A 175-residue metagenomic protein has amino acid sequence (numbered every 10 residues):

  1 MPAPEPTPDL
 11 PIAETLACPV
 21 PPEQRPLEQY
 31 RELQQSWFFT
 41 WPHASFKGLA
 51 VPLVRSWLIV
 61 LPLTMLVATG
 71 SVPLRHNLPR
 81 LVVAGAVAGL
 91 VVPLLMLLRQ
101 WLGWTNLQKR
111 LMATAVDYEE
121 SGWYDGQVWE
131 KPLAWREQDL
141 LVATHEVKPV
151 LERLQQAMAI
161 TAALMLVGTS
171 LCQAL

Functional and structural regions predicted by a protein language model:
M1-D9: Long, low-complexity intrinsically disordered regions enriched in Ser/Thr, Asp/Glu, Pro/Gly
A13-F38, Q100-H145: Membrane-proximal soluble regions of multi-pass membrane proteins
A17-S71: Cytosolic-side membrane-entry/anchor segment at the start of a transmembrane helix
F38-L49, V128-W129, A134-A174: Helix-rich interaction surfaces within compact, conserved domain-sized segments that mediate assembly or partner
T40-W41, G70-N77, K109-T114: Membrane-interface interhelical loops and short amphipathic "cap" helices that link adjacent transmembrane segments
V54-I59, A84-A88, Q155-L164: Hydrophobic H-region at the start of alpha-helical membrane spans
L58-L78, M165-L175: Juxtamembrane "helix exit" motif at the C-terminal ends of alpha-helical transmembrane segments in multi-pass membrane
L81-R110: Hydrophobic alpha-helical membrane-embedded segments
